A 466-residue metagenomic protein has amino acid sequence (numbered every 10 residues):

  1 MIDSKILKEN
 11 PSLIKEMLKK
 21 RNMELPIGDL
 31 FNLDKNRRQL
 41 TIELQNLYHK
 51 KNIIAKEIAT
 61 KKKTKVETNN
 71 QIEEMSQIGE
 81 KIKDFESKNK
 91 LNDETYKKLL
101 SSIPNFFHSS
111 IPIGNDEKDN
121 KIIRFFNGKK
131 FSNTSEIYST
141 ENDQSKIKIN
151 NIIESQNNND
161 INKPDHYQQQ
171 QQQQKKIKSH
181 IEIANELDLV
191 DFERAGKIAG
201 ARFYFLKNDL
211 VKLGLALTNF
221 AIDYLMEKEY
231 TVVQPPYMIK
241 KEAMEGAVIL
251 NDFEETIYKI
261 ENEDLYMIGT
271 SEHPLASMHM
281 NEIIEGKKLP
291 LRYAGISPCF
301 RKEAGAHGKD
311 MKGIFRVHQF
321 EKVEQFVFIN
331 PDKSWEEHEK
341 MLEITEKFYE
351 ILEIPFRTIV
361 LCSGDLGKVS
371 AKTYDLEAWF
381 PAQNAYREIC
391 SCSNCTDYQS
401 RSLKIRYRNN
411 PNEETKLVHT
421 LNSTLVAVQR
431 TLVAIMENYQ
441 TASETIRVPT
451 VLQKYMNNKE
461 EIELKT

Functional and structural regions predicted by a protein language model:
M1-K130: N-terminal alpha-helical targeting/anchoring segments
E57, Q168, E193-A195: NTP-dependent nucleotidyl-transfer catalytic core
T64, D160-H166: Flexible coil/linker segments and helix-coil junctions enriched in charged and small residues
N69-N70, S155, Q168: Intrinsically disordered, compositionally biased charged tails
F125-E154, N162-K163, Q173-T466: TRNA-recognition modules of translation machinery and tRNA-sensing kinases, especially anticodon-binding
N158-N159, Q168-Q172: Intrinsically disordered, low-complexity regions enriched in glycine and serine
